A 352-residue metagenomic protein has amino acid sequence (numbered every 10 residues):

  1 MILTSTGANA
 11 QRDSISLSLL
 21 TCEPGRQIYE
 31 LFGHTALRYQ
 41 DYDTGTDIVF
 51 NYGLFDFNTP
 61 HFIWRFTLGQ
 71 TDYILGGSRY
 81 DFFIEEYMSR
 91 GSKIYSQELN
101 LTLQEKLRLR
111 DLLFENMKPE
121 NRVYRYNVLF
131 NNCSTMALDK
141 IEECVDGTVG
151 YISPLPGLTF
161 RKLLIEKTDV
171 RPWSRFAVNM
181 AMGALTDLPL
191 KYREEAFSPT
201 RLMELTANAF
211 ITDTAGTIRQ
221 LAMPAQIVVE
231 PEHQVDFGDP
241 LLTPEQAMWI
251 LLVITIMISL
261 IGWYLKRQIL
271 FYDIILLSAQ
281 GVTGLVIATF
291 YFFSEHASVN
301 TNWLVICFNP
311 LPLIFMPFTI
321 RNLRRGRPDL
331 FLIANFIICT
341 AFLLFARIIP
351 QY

Functional and structural regions predicted by a protein language model:
M1-Q11: Bacterial Sec-dependent N-terminal signal peptides
Q11-V235: Soluble extramembrane regions of membrane proteins in the secretory/endomembrane system
S78-R79, T102-E105, T159, L242-W249 (+2 more regions): General structural signal for secondary-structure boundaries
Q234-L251, H296-T301, Q351: Juxtamembrane/start-of-transmembrane alpha-helix segments at the extracytoplasmic/lumenal side of membrane anchors
I256-L270, I274-Y352: Generic detector of multi-pass transmembrane helix bundles and their immediately adjacent loops in polytopic membrane
